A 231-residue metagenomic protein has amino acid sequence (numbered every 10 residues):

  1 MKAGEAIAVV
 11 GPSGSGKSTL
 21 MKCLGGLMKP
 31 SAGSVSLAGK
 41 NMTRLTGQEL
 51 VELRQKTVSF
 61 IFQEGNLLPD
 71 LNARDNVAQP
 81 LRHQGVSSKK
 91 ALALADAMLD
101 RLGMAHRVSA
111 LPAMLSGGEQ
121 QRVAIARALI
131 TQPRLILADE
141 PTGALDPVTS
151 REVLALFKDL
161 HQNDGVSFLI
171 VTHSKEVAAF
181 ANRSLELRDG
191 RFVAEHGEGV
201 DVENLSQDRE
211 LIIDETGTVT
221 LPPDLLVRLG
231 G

Functional and structural regions predicted by a protein language model:
G25: Helix-to-loop junction immediately C-terminal to a conserved catalytic motif
G33-N41: Conserved ABC transporter NBD signature motif
K40-N41, A78, R82, K89-R107: Conserved ABC ATPase "signature" region
M42-S59: ABC ATPase NBD coupling module
Q55, A110-A113, I130-T131: Conserved signature/switch motifs of ABC ATPase nucleotide-binding domains
L71-Q79: Short coil-to-helix segment of the ABC ATPase nucleotide-binding domain corresponding to the Q-loop/switch region
L111-L115, E119-Q121: Conserved ABC ATPase signature
I136-D139: Catalytic Walker B motif of ABC-type/P-loop ATPase nucleotide-binding domains
